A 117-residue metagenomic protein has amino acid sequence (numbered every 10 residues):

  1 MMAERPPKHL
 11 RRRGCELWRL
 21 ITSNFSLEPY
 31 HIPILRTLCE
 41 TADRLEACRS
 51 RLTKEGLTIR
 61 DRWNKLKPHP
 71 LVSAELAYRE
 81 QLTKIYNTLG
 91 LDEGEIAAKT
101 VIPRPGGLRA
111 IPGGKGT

Functional and structural regions predicted by a protein language model:
M1-S73, L91, K115-T117: Extended, surface-exposed interaction regions
A3, Q81-T117: Alpha-helix capping/hinge segments and adjacent helical runs
A47, K65, R79, I96-A97: A generic signature of intrinsically disordered, low-complexity regions enriched in glycine/proline and charged/polar
